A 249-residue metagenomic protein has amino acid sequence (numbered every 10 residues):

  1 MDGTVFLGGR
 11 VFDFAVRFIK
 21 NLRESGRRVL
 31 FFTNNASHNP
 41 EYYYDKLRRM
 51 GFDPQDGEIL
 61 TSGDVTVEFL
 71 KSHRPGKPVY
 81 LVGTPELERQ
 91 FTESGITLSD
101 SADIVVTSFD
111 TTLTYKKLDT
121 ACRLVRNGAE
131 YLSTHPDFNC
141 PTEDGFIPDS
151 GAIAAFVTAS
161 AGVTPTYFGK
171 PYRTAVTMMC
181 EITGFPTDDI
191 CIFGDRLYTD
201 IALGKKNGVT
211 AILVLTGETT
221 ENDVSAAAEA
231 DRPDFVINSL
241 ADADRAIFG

Functional and structural regions predicted by a protein language model:
M1, F6-R17, N21-E24, P40-L60 (+1 more regions): Asp-based, Mg2+/Mn2+-dependent phosphohydrolase catalytic module
R28: Conserved phosphate-binding loops in N-terminal lobes of ATP-dependent enzymes of the actin/Hsp70/sugar-kinase
N35: Conserved phosphate/oxyanion-binding catalytic-loop motifs
